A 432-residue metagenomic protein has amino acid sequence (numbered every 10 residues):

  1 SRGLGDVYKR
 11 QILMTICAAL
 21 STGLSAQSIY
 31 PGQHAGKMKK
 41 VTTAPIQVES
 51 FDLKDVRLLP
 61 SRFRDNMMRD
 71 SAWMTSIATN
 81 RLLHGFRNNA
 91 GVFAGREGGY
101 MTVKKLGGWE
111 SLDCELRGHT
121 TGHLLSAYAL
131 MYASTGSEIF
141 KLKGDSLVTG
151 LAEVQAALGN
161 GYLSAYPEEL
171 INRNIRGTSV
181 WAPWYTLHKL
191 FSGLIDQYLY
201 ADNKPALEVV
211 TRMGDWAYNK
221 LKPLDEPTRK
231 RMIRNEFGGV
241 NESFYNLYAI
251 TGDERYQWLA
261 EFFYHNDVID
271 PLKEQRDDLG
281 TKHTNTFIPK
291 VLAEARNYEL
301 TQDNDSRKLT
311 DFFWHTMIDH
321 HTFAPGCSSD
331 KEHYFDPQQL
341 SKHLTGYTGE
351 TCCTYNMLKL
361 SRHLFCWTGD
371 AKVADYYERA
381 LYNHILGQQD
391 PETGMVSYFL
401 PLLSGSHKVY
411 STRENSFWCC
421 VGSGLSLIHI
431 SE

Functional and structural regions predicted by a protein language model:
S1-Y8, H429-E432: Short, small-residue-biased leader/transition segments that mark boundaries at the very start of proteins
G3, R10-Q11, G118, R379: Hydrophobic alpha-helical segments, especially transmembrane helices and their immediate juxtamembrane helical caps
D6-I29: Bacterial Sec-dependent N-terminal signal peptides
Q27-E432: Glycan-recognition and catalytic cores of secretory/periplasmic carbohydrate-active enzymes
